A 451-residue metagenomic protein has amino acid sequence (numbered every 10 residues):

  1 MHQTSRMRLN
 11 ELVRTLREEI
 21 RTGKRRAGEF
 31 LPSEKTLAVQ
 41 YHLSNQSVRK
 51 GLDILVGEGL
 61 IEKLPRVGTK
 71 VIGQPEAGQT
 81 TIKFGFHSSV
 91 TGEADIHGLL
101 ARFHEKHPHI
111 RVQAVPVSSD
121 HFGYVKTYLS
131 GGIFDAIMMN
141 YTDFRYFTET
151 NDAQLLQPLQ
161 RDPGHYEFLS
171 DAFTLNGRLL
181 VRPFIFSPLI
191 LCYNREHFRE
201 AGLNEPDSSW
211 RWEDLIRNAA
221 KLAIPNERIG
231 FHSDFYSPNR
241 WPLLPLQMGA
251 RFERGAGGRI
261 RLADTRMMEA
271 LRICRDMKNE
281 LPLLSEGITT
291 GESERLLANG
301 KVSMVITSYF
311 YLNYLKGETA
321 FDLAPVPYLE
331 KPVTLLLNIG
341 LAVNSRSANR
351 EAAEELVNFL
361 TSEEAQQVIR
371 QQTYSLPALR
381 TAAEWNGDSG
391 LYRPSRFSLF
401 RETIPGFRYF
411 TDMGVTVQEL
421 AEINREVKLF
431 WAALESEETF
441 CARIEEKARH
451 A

Functional and structural regions predicted by a protein language model:
M1-L31, K35-Q40: Extreme N-terminal segment that seeds HTH/winged-HTH DNA-binding domains in transcriptional regulators
Q79-E93, I110-P116, A136, L180 (+1 more regions): Short, well-ordered beta-strand elements
Y141-I190: Hinge/lid segment of periplasmic solute-binding proteins
I216-I260: Extracytoplasmic/periplasmic solute-binding protein
G257-E286: Glycine-centered hinge/linker elements that transmit conformational signals in sensory and ligand-binding systems
K278-A348: Extracytoplasmic/periplasmic substrate-binding proteins
N344-G414: Mature extracytoplasmic/periplasmic domains
Y392-H450: C-terminal capping/gating helix-and-loop segments adjacent to ligand/active sites or protein-protein/ligand interfaces
